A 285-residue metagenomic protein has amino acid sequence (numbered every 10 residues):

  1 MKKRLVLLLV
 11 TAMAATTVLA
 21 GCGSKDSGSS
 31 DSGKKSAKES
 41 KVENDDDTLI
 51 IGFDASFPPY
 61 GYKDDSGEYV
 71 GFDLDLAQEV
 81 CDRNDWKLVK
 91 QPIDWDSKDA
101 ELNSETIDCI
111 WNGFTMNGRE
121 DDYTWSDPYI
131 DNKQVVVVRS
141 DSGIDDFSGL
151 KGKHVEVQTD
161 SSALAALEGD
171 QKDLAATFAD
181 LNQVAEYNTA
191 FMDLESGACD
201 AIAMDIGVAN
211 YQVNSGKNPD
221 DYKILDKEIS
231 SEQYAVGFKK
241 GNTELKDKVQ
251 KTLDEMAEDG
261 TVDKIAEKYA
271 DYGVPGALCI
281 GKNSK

Functional and structural regions predicted by a protein language model:
T17-G21: C-terminal motif of bacterial Sec signal peptides marking the signal peptidase cleavage site
G23-K25, L74-R83, S148-G149, K153-H154 (+2 more regions): Extended ligand-binding regions for polar small-molecule ligands
S24-D31, S36-S40, K87, S162-N182 (+2 more regions): Ligand-binding clefts/hinges and TM-proximal coupling segments of bilobed small-molecule sensing domains
A55, D131-V138, I206, N214-K251 (+1 more regions): Periplasmic-binding protein-like
A55-P58, Y69-D82, F114, V135-N188 (+2 more regions): Bilobed "Venus flytrap"/periplasmic-binding protein-like clamshell domains and structurally analogous long
L74, V89-A100, L181-S196, E232: Short helix-initiation/N-cap motifs at beta->coil->alpha
Q78, K87-G149: Acidic, polar ligand-binding/catalytic clefts
D96-A100, G113-D122, A166-G169, E195-S196 (+1 more regions): A ligand-binding cleft/hinge motif common to bilobed small-molecule-binding domains
